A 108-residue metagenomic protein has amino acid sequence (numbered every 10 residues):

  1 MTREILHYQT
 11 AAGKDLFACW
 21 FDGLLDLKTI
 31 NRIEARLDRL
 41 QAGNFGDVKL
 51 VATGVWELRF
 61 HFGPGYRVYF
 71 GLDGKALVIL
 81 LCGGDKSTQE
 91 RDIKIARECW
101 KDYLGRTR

Functional and structural regions predicted by a protein language model:
M1-P64, G74-V78, D85-R108: Basic, Lys/Arg-enriched alpha-helical interface segments
R67-G71: Short, surface-exposed beta-strand/loop micro-motifs that present aromatic residues
